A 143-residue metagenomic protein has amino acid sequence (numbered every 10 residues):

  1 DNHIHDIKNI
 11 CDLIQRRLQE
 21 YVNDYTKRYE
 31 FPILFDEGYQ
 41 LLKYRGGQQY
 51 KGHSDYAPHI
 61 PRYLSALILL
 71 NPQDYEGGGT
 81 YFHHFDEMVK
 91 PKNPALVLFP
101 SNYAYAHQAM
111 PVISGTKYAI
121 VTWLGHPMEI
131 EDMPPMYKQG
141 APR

Functional and structural regions predicted by a protein language model:
D1-F99, A104-R143: Fe(II)/2-oxoglutarate oxygenase catalytic core
